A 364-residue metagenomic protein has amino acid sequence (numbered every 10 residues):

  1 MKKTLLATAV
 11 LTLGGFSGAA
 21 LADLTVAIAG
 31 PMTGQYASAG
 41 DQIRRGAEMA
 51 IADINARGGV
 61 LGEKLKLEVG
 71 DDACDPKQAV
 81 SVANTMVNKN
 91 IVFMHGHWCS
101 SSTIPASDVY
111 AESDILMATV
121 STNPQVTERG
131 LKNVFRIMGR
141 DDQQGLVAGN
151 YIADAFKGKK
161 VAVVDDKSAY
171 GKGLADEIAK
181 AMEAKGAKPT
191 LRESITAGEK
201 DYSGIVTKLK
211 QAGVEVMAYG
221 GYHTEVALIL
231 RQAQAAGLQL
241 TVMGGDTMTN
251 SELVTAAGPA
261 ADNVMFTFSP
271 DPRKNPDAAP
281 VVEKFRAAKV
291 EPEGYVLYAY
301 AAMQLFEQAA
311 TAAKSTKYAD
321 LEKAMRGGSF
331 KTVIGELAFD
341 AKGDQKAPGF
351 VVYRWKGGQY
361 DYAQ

Functional and structural regions predicted by a protein language model:
K2-L11, L21-Q364: Extracytosolic ligand-binding ectodomains
G14: NTP-handling and nucleic-acid-processing catalytic cores
S17-A19: N-terminal signal peptide c-region/cleavage motif recognized by signal peptidases
